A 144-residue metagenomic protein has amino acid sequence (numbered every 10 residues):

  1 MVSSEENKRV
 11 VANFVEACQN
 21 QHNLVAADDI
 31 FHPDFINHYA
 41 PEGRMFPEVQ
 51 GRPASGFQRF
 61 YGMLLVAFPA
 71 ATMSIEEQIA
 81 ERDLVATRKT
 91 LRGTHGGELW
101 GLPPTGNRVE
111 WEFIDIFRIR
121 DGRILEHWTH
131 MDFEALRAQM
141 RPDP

Functional and structural regions predicted by a protein language model:
M1-P144: C-terminal and inter-domain tail/linker signature
